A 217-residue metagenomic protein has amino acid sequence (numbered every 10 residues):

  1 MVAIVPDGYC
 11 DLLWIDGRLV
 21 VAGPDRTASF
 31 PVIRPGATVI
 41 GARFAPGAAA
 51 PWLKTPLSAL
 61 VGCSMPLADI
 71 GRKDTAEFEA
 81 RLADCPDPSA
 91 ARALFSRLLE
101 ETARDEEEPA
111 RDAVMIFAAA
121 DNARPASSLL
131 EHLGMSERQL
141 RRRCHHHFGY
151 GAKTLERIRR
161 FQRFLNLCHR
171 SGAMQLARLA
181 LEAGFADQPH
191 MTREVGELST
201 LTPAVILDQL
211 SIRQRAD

Functional and structural regions predicted by a protein language model:
M1-S128, H132-E137, H147-A152, N166-S171 (+2 more regions): Alpha-helical bundle regulatory/interaction domains
C144, E156, E194-V195, L207: DNA major-groove recognition helix of helix-turn-helix
